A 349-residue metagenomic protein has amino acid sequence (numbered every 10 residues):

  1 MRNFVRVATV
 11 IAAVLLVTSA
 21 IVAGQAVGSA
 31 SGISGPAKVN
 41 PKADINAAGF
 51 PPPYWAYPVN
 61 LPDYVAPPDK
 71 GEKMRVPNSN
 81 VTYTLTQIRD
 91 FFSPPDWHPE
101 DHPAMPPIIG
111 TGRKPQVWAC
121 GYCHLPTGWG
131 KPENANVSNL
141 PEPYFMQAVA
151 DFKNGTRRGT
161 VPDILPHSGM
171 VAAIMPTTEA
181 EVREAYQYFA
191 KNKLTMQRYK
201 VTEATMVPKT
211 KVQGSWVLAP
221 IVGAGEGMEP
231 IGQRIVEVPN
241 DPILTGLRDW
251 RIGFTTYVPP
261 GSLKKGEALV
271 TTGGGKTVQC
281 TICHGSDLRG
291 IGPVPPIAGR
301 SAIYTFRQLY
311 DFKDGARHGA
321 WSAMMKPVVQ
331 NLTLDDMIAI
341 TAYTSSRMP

Functional and structural regions predicted by a protein language model:
M1-R6: Positively charged n-region of N-terminal signal peptides that target proteins for export
A8-A20: Bacterial N-terminal signal peptides
V27-W118, T160-Q279, G315-P349: Flexible coil segments in periplasmic/lumen-exposed cytochrome c-class electron-transfer proteins
G121, A135-S138, T281, P295-A298: Cys/His/Pro-rich metal-binding microdomains
G121-Y122, E142, A148, M206-K211: Acidic/His-rich structured neighborhood in mature extracellular/periplasmic domains
Y122-W129, K153-N154, A190-K193, C283-R289 (+2 more regions): Detector for the c-type heme attachment site
K131-E133, I291-P293: Short Cys/His-rich "knuckle" micro-motifs
S138-H167, K200, A298-Y310, D314-A323: Extended intrinsically disordered, low-complexity coil regions enriched in Ser, Thr, Gly, Ala and often Pro
